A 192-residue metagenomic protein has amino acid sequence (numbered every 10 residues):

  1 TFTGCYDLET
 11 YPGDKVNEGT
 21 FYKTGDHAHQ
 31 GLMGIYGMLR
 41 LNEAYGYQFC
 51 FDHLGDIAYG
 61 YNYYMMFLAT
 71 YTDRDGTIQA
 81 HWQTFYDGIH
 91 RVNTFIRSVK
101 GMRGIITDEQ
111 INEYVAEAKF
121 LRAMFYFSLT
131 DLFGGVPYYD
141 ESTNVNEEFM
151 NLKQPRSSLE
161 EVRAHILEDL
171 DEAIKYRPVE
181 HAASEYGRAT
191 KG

Functional and structural regions predicted by a protein language model:
G4-F49: Membrane-proximal, proline-rich intrinsically disordered regions
D14-N17, A69-T72, E141-M150: Short linear capping/connector segments at secondary-structure termini
T20-F21, P137, K153: Conserved beta-strand positions that form and line the central face of beta-propeller blades
H29, G37, N62-F133, F149 (+2 more regions): Conserved, well-structured interaction surfaces
N42-Y45, M102, V136, V145 (+1 more regions): Alpha-solenoid repeat scaffolds
Y45-G60, Y139-E141, P178-G192: Short, surface-exposed recognition loops and adjoining beta-strand edges that mediate ligand/DNA contacts, enriched
T130-S142: Short, well-structured active-site flanking segments
